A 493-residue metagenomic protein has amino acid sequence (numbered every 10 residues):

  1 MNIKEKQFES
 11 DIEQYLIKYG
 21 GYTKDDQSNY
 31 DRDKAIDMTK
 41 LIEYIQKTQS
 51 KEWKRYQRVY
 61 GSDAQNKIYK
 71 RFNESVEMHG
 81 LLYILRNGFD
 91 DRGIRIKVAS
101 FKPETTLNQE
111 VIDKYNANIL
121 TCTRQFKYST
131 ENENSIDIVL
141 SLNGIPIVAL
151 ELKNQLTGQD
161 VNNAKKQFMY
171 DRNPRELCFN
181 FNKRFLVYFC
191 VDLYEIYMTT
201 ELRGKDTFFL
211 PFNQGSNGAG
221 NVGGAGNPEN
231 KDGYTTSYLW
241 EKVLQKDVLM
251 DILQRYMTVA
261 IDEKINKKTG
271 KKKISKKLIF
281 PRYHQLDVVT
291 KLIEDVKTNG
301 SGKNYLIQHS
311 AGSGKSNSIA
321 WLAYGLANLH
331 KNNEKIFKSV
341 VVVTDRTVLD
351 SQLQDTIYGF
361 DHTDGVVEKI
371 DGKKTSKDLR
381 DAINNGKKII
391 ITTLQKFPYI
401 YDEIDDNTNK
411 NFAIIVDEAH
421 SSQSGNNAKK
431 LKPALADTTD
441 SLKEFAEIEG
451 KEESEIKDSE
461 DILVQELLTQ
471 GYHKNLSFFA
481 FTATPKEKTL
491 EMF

Functional and structural regions predicted by a protein language model:
N2-S339, V348, Q352-T363, Q395 (+4 more regions): ATP-dependent helicase/translocase motor core
I147, K338-S339, G386-I389, K410-A413 (+1 more regions): Loop/turn-to-beta-strand initiation segments
T157-V161, M169, T200-E201, F208-F212 (+1 more regions): Signature of the SF2 helicase/ATPase Hel1-core->accessory helical subdomain module
F189-C190, I390-T393, L476-T482: Structural recognition of the conserved hydrophobic beta-strand(s) that form the central parallel beta-sheet of P-loop
T344-S351, I383: AAA+/P-loop NTPase substrate/partner-engagement loops
T347, K369-D378, L394-Y399: Conserved helicase motor
K373-I390, D406: Conserved motor-coupling elements within RecA-like helicase/translocase cores
